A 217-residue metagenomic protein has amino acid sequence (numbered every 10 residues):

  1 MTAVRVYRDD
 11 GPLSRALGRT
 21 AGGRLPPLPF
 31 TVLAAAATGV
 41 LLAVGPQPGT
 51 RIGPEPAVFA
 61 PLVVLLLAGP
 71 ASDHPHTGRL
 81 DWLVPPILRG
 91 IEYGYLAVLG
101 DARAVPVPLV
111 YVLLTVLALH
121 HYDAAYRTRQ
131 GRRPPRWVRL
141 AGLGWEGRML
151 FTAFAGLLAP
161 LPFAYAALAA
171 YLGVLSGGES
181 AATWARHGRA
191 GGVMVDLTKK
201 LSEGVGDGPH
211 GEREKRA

Functional and structural regions predicted by a protein language model:
M1-P70, W82, P86-T128, R133-A217: Hydrophobic alpha-helical transmembrane segments
S72-G78: Helix-to-loop junctions at the C-terminal end of transmembrane segments in multipass secondary transporters
